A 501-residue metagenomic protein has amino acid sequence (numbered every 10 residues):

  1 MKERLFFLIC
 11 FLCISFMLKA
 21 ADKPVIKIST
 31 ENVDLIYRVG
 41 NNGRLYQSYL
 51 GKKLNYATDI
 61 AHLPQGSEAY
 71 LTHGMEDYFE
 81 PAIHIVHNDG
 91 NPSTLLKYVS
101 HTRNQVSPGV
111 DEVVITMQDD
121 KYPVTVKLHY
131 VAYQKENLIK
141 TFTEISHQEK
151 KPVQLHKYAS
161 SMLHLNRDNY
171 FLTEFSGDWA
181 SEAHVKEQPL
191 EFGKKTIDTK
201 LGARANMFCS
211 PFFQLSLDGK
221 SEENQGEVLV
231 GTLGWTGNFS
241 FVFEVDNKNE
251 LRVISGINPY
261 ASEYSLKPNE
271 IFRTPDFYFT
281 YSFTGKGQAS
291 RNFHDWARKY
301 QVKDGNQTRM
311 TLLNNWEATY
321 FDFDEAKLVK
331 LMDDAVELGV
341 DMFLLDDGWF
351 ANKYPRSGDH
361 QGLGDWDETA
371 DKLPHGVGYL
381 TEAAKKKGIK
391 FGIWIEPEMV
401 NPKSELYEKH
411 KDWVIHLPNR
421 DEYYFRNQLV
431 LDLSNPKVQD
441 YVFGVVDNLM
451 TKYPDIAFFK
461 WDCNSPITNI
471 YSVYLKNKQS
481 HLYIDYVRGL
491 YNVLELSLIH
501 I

Functional and structural regions predicted by a protein language model:
M1-K23: Bacterial Sec-dependent N-terminal signal peptides
A21-V25, L251-L266: Short acidic, Pro/Gly- and aromatic-enriched capping/linker segments at domain boundaries
D22-I36, R44-E244, Y260: Polysaccharide-binding surfaces and accessory modules of carbohydrate-active proteins
N32, P92-Y98, Y264-F283: Short Pro-Gly-centered flexible turn/kink motifs
N32, T143, N269, L313 (+2 more regions): Conserved, mostly hydrophobic/aromatic
G74-A82, V86-L96, G226-T236, Y281-Y300 (+2 more regions): Glycine-rich, aromatic-flanked loop segments that form ligand/cofactor-binding clefts across common enzyme folds
N315, T319-E408, D440-G444, D485-E495: Aromatic- and glycine-enriched glycan-recognition loops and surfaces that form the carbohydrate-binding subsites
P374-G376, V414-I499: Active-site neighborhood of glycoside hydrolase catalytic domains
